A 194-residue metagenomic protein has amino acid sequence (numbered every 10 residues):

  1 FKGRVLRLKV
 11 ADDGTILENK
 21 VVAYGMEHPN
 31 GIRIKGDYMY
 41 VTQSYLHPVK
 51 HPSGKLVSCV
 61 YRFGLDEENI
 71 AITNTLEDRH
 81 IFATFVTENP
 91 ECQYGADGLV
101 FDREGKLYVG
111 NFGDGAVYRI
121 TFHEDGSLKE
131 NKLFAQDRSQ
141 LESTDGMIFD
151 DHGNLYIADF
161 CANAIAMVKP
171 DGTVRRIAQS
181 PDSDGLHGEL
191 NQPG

Functional and structural regions predicted by a protein language model:
F1, S44-H47, K55, L65 (+3 more regions): Short loop/turn segments immediately following the C-termini of beta-strands
F1-R4, E18-N19, A23-H47, V57 (+3 more regions): Beta-rich, blade/repeat-based domains predominating in secreted/periplasmic proteins but also intracellular
G3-L6, S58-Y61, A116-Y118, A164-A166: A short loop-to-beta-strand structural motif that recurs across blades of beta-propeller domains
L8-G14, F63-T73, I120-S127, G172: Short loop/turn segments immediately following beta-strands, especially the blade-tip and inter-blade linker loops
G14, Y40-T42, N69, R103 (+1 more regions): Structured catalytic cores of enzymes that bind and process phosphorylated ligands/cofactors
L17-K20, N69-I70, L76-I81, E130-F134 (+1 more regions): Predominantly a core beta-strand signature of beta-propeller blades across repeat-based propeller domains
H47-S53, I70-N74, N89: Intrinsically disordered, low-complexity Ser/Thr- and acidic-rich flexible linkers and loops, especially at boundaries
D97-F101, G115, F122, G126-N191: Glycine/small-residue-rich hydrophobic helix-like segments
